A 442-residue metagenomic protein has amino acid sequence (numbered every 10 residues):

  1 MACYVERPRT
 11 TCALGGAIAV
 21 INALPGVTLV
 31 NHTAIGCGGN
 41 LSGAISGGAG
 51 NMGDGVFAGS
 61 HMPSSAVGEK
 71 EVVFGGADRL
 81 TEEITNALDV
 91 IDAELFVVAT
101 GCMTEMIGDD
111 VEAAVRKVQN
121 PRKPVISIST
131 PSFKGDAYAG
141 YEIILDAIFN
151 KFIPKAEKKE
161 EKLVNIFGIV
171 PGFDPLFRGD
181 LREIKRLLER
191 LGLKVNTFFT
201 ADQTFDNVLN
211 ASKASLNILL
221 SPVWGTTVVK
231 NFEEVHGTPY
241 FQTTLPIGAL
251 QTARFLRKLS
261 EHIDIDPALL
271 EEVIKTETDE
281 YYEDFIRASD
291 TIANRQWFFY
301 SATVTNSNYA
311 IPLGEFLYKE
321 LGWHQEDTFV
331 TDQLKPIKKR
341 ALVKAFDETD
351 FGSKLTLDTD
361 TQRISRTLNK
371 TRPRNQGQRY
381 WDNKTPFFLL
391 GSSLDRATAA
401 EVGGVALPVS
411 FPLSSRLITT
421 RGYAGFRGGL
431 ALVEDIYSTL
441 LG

Functional and structural regions predicted by a protein language model:
M1-G442: An N-terminal assembly and electron-transfer interface module characteristic of large anaerobic redox and radical
